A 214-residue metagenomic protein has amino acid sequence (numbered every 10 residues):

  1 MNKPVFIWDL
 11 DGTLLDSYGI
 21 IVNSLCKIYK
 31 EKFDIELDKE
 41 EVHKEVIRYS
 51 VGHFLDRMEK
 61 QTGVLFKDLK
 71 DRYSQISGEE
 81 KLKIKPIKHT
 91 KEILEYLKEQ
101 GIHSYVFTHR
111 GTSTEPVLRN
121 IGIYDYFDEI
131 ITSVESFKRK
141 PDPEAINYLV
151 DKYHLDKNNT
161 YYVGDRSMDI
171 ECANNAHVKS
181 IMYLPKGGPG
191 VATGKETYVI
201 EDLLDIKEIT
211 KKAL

Functional and structural regions predicted by a protein language model:
M1-P4, E99-I102, Y153-N159, A213-L214: Glycine-rich phosphate-binding loop signature in dinucleotide/nucleotide-binding domains
N2-K91, Y96, Q100: N-terminal helical cap/lid subdomain that shapes the substrate entry/recognition surface in HAD-like hydrolases
V42-H43, D125-R139: A short, structured active-site edge motif that brings together acidic residues
K91-E99, V150, I170-N174: Surface-exposed amphipathic alpha-helices with a cationic face
I93-R119: Substrate-recognition element of Asp-dependent hydrolases with the DxDx(T/V) motif
Y124-D128, D156, I200: Conserved H-loop
K140-I170: Conserved Lys-Pro-Asp/Glu-containing loop-to-beta segment of HAD-superfamily phosphomonoesterases, centered on
Y161-Y198: Acidic, Mg2+-coordinating phosphoryl-transfer loop and its flanking beta/alpha structural elements, shared across
